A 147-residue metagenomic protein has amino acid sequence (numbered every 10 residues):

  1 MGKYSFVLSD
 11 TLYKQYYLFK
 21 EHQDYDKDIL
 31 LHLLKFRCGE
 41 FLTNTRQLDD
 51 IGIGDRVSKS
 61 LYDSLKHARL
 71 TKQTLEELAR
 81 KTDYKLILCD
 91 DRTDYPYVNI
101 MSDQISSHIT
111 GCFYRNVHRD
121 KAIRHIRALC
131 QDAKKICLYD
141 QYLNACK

Functional and structural regions predicted by a protein language model:
M1-E21, R92-K147: PLD-like (HKD) phosphodiesterase/transphosphatidyltransferase domain
M1-R92: Charged interaction/catalytic cores of defense and host-pathogen modules
